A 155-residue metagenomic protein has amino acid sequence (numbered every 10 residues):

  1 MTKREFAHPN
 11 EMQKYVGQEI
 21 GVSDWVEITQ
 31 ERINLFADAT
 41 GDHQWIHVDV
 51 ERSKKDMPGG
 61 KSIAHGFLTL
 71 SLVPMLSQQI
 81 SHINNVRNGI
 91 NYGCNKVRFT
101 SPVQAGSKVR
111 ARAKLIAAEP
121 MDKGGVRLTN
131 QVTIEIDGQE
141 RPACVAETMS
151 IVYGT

Functional and structural regions predicted by a protein language model:
M1-Y15, P102-T155: HotDog/MaoC-like acyl-thioester-processing domains
T2-N91: Hot-dog-fold acyl-thioester-processing enzymes
C94-F99: Short alpha-helix capping/helix-loop boundary micro-motifs
